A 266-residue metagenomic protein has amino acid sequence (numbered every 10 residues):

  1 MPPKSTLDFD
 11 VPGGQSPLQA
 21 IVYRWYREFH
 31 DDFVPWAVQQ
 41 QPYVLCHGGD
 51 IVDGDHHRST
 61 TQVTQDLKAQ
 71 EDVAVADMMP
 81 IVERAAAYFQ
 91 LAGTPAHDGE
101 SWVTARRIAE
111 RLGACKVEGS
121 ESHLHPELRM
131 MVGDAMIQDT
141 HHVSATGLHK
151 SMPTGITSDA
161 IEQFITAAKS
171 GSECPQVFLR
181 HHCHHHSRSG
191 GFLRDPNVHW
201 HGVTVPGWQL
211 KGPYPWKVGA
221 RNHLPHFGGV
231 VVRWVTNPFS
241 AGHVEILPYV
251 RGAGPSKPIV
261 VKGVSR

Functional and structural regions predicted by a protein language model:
M1-A69: N-terminal active-site segment of His-dependent metallophosphoesterases
F29-F33, H123-V132, R180-H184, G254-V264: Extended, compositionally biased low-complexity polar/Lys-Gly-rich tracts and adjacent boundary/linker regions are
D31, A109-E110, S187-S189: Short, well-ordered amphipathic alpha-helices
V38, P42, H47, H56-R58 (+3 more regions): Conserved catalytic scaffold of divalent metal-dependent phosphoesterases
C46-D55, H97-E100, D195, P255-S265: A short, hydrophobic/aromatic-rich structural module that often spans a beta strand with its adjoining loop
T61-V63, A105-R107, R194-D195: Short secondary-structure boundary/capping segments
M136-V244: Conserved beta-sheet core of the metallophosphoesterase superfamily
V230, W234-R266: A short C-terminal boundary segment appended to hydrolase-like catalytic domains
